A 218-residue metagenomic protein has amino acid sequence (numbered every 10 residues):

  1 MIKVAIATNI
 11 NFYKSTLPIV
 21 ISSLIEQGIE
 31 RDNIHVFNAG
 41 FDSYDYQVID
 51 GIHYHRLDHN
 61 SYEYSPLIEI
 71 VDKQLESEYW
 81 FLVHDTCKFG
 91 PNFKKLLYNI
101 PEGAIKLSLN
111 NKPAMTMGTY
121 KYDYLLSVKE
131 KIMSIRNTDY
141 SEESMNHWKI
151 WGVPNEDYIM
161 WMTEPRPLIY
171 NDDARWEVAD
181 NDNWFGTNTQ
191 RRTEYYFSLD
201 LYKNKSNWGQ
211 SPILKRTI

Functional and structural regions predicted by a protein language model:
M1-I218: ER/Golgi luminal nucleotide-sugar-dependent glycosyltransferases, focusing on the catalytic module
